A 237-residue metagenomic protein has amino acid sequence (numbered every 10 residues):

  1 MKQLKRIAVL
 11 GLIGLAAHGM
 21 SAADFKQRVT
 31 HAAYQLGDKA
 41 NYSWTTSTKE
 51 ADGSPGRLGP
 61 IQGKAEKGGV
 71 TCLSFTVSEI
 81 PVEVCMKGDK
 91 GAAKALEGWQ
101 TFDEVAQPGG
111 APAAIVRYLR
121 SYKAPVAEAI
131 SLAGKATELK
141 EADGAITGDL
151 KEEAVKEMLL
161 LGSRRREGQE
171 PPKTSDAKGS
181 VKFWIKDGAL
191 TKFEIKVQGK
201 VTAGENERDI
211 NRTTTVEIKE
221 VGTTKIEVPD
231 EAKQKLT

Functional and structural regions predicted by a protein language model:
K2-I7, G11-K64, T137, G222-T237: N-terminal leader/targeting segments and the immediate start of mature chains
A23-Q27, A95-L161: Flexible, processing/modification-adjacent segments and terminal tails in exported/periplasmic/extracellular proteins
H31-A33, P60-K67, V84, G88-G91 (+2 more regions): Extended lipid/amphipathic-ligand handling interfaces
Y34-S43, S54-G56, K64-G68, E141 (+3 more regions): Edge/loop elements at the starts and ends of beta-strands within beta-rich repeat scaffolds
T45-K49, T71-V77, I146-K151, I195-G199: Short beta-strand segments that buttress and anchor functional surface loops
S54-I61, V77-E83, K87, S175-S180 (+2 more regions): Short, surface-exposed coil-to-beta transition loops
P60-S121: An acidic-aromatic
D143-E231: Gly/Pro-enriched, hydrophobic low-complexity segments that function as extracytoplasmic propeptides/linkers
